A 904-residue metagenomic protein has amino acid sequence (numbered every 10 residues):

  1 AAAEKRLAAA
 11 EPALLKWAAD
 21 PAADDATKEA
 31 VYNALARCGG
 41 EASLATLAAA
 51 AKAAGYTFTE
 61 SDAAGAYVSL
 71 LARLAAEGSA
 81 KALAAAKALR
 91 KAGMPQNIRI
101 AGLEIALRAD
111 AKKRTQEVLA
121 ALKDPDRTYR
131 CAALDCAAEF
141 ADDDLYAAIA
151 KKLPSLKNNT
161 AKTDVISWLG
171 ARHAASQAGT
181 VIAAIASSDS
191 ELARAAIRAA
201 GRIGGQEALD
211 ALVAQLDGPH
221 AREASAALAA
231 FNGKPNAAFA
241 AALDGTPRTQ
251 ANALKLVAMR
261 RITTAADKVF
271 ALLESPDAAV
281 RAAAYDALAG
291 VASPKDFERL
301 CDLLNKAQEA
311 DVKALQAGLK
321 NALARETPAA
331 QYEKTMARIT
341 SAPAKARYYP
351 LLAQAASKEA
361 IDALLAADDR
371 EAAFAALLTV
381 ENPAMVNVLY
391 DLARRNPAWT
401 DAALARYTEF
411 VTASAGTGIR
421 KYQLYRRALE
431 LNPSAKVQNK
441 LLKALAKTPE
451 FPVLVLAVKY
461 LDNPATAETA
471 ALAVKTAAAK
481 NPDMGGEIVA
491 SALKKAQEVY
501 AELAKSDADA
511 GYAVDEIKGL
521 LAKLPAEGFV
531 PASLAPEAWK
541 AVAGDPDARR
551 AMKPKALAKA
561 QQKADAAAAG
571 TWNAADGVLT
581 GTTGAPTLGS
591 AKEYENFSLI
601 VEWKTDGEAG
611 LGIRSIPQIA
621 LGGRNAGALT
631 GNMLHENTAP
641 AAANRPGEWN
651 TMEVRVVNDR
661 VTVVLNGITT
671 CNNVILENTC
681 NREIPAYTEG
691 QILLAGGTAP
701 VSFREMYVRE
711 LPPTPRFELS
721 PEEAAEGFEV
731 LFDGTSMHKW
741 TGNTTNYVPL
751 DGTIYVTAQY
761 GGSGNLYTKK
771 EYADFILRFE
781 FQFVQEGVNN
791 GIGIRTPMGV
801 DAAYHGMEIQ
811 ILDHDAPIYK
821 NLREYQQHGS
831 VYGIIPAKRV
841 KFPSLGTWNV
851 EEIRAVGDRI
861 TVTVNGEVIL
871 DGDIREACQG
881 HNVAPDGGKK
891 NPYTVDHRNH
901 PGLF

Functional and structural regions predicted by a protein language model:
A1, V31, A63, Y67 (+14 more regions): Conserved hydrophobic register position within alpha-solenoid helical repeats
A3, A36, V68, A72 (+14 more regions): Structural signature of alpha-helical solenoid repeat scaffolds
R6-D20, E29, G40-A53, A76-R90 (+14 more regions): Amphipathic alpha-helical scaffolding segments comprising HEAT/armadillo-like alpha-solenoid repeats
A22-D24, G55-Y56, M94-P95, P125-D126 (+12 more regions): Short inter-helical turns and helix N-cap capping residues of alpha-solenoid HEAT/ARM repeat scaffolds
A72-A75, A324, V411-T412, K475-P482: Specific register positions within alpha-helical solenoid repeats of the TPR/Sel1-like families, i.e., one
A501, K505-P525: Eukaryotic acidic, Ser/Thr-rich intrinsically disordered low-complexity regions
G519-F904: Carbohydrate-interacting regions of secretory-pathway proteins
